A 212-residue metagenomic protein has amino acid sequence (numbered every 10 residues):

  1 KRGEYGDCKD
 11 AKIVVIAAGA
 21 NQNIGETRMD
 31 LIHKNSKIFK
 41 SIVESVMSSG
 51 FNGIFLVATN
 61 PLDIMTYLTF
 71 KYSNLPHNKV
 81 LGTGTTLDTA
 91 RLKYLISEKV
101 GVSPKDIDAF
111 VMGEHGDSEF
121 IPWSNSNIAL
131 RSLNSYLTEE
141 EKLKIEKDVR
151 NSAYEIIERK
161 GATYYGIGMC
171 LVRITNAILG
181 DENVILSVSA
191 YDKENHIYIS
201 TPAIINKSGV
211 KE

Functional and structural regions predicted by a protein language model:
K1-H33, K37-F51, I64, L68-L75 (+4 more regions): Metallocofactor- and cofactor-centric catalytic cores in central/energy metabolism, strongly enriched
A18, I54-N134: Rossmann-fold dinucleotide-binding core
T27, L31, L81, I156-K160: Residue-level detector of alpha-helix boundaries and kinks
D30, K34, V57, A162: Short, surface-exposed alpha-helical recognition segments that flank or form part of ligand/macromolecule-binding
S97-E212: Long, compositionally biased stretches enriched for glycine and/or charged residues
